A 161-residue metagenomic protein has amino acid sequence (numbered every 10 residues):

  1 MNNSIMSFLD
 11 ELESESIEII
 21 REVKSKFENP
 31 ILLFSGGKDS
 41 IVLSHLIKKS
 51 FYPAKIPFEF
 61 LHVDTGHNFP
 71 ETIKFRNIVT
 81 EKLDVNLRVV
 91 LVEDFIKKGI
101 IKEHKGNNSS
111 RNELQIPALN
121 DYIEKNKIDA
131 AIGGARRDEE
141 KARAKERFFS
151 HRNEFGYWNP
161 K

Functional and structural regions predicted by a protein language model:
M1-K161: ATP-dependent adenylation/nucleotidyltransferase module used to activate substrates
